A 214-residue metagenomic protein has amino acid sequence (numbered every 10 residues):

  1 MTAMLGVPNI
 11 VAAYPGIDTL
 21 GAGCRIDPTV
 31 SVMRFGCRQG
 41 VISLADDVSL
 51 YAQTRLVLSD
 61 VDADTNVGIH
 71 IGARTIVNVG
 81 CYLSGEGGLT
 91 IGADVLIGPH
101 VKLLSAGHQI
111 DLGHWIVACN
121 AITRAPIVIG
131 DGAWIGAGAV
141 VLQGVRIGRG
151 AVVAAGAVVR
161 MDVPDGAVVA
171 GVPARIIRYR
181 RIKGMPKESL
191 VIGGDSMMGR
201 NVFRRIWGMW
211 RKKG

Functional and structural regions predicted by a protein language model:
M1-V41, D47, S196, F203-R204 (+1 more regions): Extended, small-residue-rich solenoid/repeat segments and analogous flexible loops that form exposed scaffolds
G6, I10-V11, D27-V141, R180-R181: Flexible, glycine/small-residue-enriched loop-and-beta-strand segment within the central core of proteins
G21, R34, G87-G88, G144 (+1 more regions): Glycine-centered flexibility motif
I91, L96-G214: Glycine-rich hexapeptide-repeat left-handed beta-helix
